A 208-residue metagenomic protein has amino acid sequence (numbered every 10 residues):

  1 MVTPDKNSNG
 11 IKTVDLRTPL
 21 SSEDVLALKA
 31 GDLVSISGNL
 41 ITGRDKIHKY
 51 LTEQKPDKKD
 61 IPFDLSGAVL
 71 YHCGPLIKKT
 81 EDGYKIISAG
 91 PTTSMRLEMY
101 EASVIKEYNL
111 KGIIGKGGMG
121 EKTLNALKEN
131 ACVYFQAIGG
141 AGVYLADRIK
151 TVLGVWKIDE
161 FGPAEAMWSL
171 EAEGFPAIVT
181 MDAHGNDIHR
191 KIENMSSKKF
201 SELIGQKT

Functional and structural regions predicted by a protein language model:
G10-L20: Short, structured beta-strand/loop micro-motifs enriched in basic residues and often containing a Trp
L28-K29: Short, well-ordered loop/turn sites that connect or cap secondary structure elements
T42-F175: Feature captures the catalytic cores and cofactor-binding loops of soluble hydro-lyases/lyases that act on carboxylate
E101-S103, V179-T208: Active-site/ligand-binding-proximal alpha/beta "capping" segment
